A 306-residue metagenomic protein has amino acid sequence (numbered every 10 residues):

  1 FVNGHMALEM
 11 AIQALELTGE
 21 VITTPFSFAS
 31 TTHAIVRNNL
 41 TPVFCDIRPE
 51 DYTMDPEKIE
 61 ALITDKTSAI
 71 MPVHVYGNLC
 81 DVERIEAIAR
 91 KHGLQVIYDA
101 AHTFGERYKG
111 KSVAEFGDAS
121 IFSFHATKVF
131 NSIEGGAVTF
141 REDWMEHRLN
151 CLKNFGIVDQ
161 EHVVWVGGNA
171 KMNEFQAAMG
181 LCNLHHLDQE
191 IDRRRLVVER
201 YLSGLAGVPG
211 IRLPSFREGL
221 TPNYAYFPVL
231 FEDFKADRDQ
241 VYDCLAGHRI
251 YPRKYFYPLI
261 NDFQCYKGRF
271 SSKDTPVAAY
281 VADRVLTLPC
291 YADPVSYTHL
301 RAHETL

Functional and structural regions predicted by a protein language model:
N3-M6: Helix N-cap/capping motif at the beta->alpha junctions
E9, Q13-K91, Q95-A100, R107: PLP-dependent aminotransferase-like
I22, V43, I97, I121 (+2 more regions): Structural detector of well-ordered beta-strand residues that form the stable sheet scaffold of enzyme domains
T53-I59, K111-A119, L300: A short alpha/beta connector and helix-capping loop motif
E57, A69-V73, N78, V82-R84 (+3 more regions): PLP-dependent aminotransferase class I/II
Y98-S132, D159-V164: Conserved active-site segment immediately N-terminal to the catalytic lysine that forms the internal aldimine
E115-C151, E174: Active-site PLP attachment segment
A302-L306: A short, hydrophobic C-terminal helix/tail in secreted or cell-surface proteins
